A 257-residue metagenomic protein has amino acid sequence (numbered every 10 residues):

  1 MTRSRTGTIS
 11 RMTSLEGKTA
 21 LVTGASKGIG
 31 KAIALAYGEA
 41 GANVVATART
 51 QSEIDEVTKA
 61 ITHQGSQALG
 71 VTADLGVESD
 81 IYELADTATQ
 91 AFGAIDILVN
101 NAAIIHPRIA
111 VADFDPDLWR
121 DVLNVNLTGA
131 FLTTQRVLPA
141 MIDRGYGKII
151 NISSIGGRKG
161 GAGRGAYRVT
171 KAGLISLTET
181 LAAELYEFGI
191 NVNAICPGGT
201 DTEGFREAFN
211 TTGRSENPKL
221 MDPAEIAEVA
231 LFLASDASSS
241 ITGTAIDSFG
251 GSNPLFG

Functional and structural regions predicted by a protein language model:
T2-R11, I105-R108, K159, T242-G257: Short C-terminal tail/terminal secondary-structure segment of NAD(P)H-dependent dehydrogenase/reductase domains
T19, S26-G28: Conserved glycine-rich cofactor-binding loop
G93, Y186, N191, I241-G243: Short, small/polar-rich loop/turn modules that mediate ligand/substrate recognition or access, typified
I109-V111, D115-L123: Substrate-binding pocket helix/loop in short-chain dehydrogenase/reductase
T134, T170, T178: Active-site helix of classical SDR
P139, A183-E187, S239: Alpha-helical segment proximal to the catalytic Tyr-Lys
S154: Residue(s) in the substrate-gating loop at a strand-loop-helix junction that position the organic substrate next
